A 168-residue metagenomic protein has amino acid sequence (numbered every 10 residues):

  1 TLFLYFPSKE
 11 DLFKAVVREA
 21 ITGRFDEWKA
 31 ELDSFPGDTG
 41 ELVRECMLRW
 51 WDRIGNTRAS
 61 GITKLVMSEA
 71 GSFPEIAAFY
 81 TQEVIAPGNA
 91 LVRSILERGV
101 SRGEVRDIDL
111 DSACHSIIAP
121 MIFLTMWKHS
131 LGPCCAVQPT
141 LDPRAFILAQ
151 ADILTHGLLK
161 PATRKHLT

Functional and structural regions predicted by a protein language model:
T1-F6: Short hydrophobic/aromatic patch on the recognition helix
S8-F13, I76: Short amphipathic alpha-helical segment with a characteristic S/N-K-E followed by hydrophobic residues
K14, R18, L48, D52 (+6 more regions): Generic alpha-helical structural context detector
K14-C46, I54, R58: Amphipathic alpha-helical linker/stalk segments
F25, I62-T63, A78-Y80, I108 (+2 more regions): Short, hydrophobic secondary-structure boundary micro-motifs
D26, D52-S94, Q138-T140: Short secondary-structure transition hinges
E41, E45, R49, A86 (+4 more regions): C-terminal peripheral helix-coil segments that are non-catalytic and often amphipathic
R106, L110-C114: Membrane-interface starts of transmembrane alpha-helices
